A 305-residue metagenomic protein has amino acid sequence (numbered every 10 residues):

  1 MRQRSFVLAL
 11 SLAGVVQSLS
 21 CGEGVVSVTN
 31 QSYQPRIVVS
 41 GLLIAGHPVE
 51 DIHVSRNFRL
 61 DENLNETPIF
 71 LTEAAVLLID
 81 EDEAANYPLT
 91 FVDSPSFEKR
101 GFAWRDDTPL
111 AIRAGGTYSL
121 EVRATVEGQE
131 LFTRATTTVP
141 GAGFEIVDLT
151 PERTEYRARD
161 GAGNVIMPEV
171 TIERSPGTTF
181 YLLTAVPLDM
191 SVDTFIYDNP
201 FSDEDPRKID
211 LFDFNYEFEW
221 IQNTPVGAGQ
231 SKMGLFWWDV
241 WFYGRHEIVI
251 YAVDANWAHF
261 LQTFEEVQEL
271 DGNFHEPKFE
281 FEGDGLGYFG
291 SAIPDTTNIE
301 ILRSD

Functional and structural regions predicted by a protein language model:
M1-L8: Bacterial N-terminal signal peptides that target proteins for export
L8-V15: Gram-negative bacterial Sec-dependent N-terminal signal peptides
Q17-S20: C-terminal motif of bacterial Sec signal peptides marking the signal peptidase cleavage site
G22-D305: A sequence/structural signal for flexible, mid-protein segments enriched in small/helix-disrupting residues
